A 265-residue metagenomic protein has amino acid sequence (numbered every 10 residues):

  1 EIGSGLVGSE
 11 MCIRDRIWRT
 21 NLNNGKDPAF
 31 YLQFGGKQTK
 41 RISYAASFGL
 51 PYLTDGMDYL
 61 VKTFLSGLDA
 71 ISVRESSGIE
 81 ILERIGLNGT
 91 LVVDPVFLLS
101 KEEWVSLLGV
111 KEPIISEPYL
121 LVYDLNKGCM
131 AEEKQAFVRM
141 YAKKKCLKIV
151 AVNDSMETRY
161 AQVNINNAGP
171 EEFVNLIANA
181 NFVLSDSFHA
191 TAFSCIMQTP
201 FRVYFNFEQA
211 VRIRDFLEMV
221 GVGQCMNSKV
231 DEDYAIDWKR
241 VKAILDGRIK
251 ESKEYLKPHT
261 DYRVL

Functional and structural regions predicted by a protein language model:
E1-G8, C12-I13: Single conserved hydrophobic/aromatic residue that forms the stacking wall/gate of nucleotide- or nucleobase-binding
N24-G25, A45-Y119, D124-N126: A nucleotide-sugar donor-handling region in carbohydrate enzymes
N24-S47: Active-site proximal beta-strand in glycosyltransferases
K40-L50, I81-L82, D124-K127, A131-G169 (+1 more regions): Catalytic donor nucleotide-activated moiety binding site of glycosyltransferases and closely related
L87-V96, P200-F207, C225-M226: Short hydrophobic/aromatic-enriched beta-strand-loop microsegments
G89-F97, K101, D154-S155, R159-D186 (+1 more regions): Donor nucleotide-activated moiety binding/catalytic core segment of transferases that use nucleotide-activated donors
L176-D215: A donor-sugar binding/catalytic signature common to diverse glycosyltransferases and related nucleotide-sugar
E218-L265: Leloir-type glycosyltransferase catalytic cores
